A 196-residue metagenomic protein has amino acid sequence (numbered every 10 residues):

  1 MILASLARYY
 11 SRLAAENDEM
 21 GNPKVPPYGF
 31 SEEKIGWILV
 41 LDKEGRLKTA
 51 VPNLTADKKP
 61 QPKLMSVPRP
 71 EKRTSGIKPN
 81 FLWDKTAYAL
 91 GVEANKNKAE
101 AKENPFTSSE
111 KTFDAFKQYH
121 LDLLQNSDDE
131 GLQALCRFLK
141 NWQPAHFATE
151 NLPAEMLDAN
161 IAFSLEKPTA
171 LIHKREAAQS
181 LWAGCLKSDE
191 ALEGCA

Functional and structural regions predicted by a protein language model:
M1-A196: Conserved phosphate-interacting/catalytic interface
